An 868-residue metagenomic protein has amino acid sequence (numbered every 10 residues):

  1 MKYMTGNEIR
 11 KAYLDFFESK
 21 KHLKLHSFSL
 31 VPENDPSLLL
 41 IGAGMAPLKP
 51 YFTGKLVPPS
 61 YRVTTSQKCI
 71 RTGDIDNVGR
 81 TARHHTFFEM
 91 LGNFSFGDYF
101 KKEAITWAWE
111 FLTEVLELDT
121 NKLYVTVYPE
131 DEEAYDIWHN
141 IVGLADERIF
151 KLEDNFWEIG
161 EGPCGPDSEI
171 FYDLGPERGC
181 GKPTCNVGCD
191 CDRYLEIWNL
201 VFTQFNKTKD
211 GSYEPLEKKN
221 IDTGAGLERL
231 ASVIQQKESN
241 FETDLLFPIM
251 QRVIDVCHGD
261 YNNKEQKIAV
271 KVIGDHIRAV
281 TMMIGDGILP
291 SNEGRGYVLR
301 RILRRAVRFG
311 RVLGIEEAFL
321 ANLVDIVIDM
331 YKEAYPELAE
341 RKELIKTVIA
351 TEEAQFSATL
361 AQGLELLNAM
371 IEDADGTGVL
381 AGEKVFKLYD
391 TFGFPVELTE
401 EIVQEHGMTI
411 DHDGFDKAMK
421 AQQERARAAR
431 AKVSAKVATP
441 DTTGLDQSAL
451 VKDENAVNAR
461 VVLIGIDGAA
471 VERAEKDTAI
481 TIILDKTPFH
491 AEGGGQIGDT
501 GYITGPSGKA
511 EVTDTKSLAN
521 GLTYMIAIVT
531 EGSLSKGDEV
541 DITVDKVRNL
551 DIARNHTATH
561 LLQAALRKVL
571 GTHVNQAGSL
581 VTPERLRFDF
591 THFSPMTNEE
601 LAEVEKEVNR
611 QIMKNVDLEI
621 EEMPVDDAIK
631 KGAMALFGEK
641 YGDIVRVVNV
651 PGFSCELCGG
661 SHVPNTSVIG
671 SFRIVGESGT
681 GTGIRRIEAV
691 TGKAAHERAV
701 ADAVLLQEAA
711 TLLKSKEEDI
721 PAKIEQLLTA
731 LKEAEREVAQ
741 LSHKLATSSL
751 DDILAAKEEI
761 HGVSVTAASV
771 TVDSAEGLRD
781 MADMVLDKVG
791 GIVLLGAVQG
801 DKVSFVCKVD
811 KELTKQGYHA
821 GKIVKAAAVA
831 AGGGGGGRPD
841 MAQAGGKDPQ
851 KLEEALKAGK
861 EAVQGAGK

Functional and structural regions predicted by a protein language model:
M1-K868: A glycine- and charged-residue-rich anion-binding loop/surface
